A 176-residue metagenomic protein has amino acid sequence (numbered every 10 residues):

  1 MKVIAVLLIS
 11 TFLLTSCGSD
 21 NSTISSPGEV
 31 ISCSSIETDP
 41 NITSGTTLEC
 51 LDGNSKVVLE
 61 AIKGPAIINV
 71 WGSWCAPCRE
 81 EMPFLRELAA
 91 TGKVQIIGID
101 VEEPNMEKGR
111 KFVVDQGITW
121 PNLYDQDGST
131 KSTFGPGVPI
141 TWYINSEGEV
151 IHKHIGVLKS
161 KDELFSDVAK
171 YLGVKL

Functional and structural regions predicted by a protein language model:
M1-E49, S166, K170, L176: N-terminal targeting signals for export/organelle localization
G45-A66: A short beta-strand-turn-helix
G64-A66, W71-W74, G137: Short pre-active-site segment immediately N-terminal to redox-active cysteine/selenocysteine motifs in thiol-based
G64-P65, K93-Q95, T119-W120: Loop/turn elements at helix/coil->beta-strand transitions in domains of secreted/extracellular proteins
I67-I68, I96, T141: Hydrophobic beta-strand anchors of alpha/beta hydrolase catalytic cores
R79-Q116, Q126-S132: Structural microenvironment flanking redox-active thiols in thiol-disulfide oxidoreductases
V114-I118, Y124-L176: Thiol/disulfide oxidoreductase modules built on the thioredoxin-like
